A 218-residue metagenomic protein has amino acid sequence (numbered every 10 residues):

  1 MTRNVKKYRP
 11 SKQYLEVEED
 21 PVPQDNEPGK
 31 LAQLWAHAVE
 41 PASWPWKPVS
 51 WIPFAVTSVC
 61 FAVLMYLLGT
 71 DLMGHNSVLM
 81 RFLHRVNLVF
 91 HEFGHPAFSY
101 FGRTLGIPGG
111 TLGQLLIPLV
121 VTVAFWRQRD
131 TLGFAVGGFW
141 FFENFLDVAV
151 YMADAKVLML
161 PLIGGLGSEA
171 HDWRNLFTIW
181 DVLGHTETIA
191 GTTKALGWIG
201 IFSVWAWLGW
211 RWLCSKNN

Functional and structural regions predicted by a protein language model:
M1-S43, N218: Low-complexity, intrinsically disordered extramembrane tails and loops of integral membrane proteins
K6-K7, K12, K30, K47 (+4 more regions): Context-gated lysine
K30-H37, R85, V89-E92, I179: Low-complexity, intrinsically disordered, cysteine-poor segments enriched in small/polar and charged residues
H37-H75, T104-N218: Metalloprotease/metallohydrolase-associated module, dominated by Zn2+-dependent proteases
T70-V86: Interfacial/capping segments of alpha-helical transmembrane domains
L79, L83, F98, L132-A135: Generic hydrophobic alpha-helical membrane-segment signal
H84-S99, G110: Active-site recognition of the HExxH zinc-binding catalytic motif
